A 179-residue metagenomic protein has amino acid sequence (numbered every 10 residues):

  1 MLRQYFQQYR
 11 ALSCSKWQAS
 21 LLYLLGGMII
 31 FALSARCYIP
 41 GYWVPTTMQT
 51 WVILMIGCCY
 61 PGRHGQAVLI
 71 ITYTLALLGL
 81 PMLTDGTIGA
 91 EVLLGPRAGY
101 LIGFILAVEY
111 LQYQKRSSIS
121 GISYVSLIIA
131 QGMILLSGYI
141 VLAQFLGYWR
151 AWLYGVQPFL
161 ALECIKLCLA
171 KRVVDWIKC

Functional and structural regions predicted by a protein language model:
M1-L12, A19, L25-G26, L33 (+1 more regions): Short helix-perturbing small/polar motifs within transmembrane alpha-helices
M1-Q4, L77-P81, G147: Peri-membrane helix termini and adjoining interfacial loops of integral membrane proteins
M1-R63: Hydrophobic transmembrane alpha-helices
S13-L21, W43, T47, W51 (+14 more regions): Hydrophobic, aromatic-rich alpha-helical transmembrane segments and their membrane-interface anchor motifs
A19-L21, F31-A32, I39, H64-V68 (+3 more regions): Generic detector of short, locally flexible boundary/turn motifs and exposed helical patches
Y23-F31, I53, G57, V68-A76 (+11 more regions): Alpha-helical transmembrane segments in multi-pass membrane proteins
A35-E109: Alpha-helical membrane segments and adjacent membrane-interface helices in multi-pass membrane proteins
Y113, S118-C179: Membrane-embedded alpha-helical hairpins and interfacial helices in multi-pass inner-membrane proteins
